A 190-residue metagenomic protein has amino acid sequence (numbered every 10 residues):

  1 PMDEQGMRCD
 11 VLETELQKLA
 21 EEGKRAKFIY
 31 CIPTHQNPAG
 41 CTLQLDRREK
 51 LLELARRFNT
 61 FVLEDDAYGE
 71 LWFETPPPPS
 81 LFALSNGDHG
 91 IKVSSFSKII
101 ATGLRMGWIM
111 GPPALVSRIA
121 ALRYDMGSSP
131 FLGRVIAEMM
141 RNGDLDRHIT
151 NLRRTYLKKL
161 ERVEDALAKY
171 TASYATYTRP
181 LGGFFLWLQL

Functional and structural regions predicted by a protein language model:
P1-D3: Short beta->alpha connector loops at strand-helix junctions that form conserved, small/polar/Pro-enriched
M7-F73: Active-site phosphate-binding strand-loop segment of PLP-dependent enzymes
Y30-P33, L63-D66, S94, M110 (+2 more regions): Short beta-strand segments
T60, G90, A175: Short, conserved active-site loop motifs that form the nucleotide-linked donor/cofactor pocket
N86-R154, E161: Conserved core segment of the aminotransferase class I/II
R141-L145, A168, S173: Inter-domain helical "communication" segments and dimerization helices that couple sensory or membrane-embedded modules
R154-E164, Y174-Q189: Conserved glycine-rich beta-strand-loop-beta hairpin in the small C-terminal domain of fold type I
